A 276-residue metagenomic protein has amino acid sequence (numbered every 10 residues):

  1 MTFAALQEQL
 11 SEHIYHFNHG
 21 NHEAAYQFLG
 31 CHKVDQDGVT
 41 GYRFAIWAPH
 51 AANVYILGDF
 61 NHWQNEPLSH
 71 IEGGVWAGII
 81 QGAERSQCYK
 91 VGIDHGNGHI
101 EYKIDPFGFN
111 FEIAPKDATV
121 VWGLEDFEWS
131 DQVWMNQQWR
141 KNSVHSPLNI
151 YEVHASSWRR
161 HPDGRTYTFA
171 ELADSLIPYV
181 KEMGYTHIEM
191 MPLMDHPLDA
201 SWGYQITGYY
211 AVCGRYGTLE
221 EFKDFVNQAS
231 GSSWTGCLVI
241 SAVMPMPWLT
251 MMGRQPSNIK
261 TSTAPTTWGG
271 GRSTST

Functional and structural regions predicted by a protein language model:
M1-G41, W63, H70-E152, S157-G164 (+1 more regions): The feature marks proteins involved in alpha-glucan
R43-A45: A short beta-strand segment in extracellular, disulfide-stabilized domains
W47, S69-H70: Well-ordered beta-strand positions
W47-V54, N61-W63, A83: Short proline/glycine-enriched turn/loop motifs at strand-loop junctions of beta-rich domains
H50, R85-Q87, G184: Short loop/turn segments at connectors of secondary-structure elements within structured domains
V54-I56, Y89: Short beta-strand elements bearing conserved aromatic residues within extracellular beta-rich modules
G58, I80, I93, P192 (+1 more regions): Glycine-rich, histidine-containing beta strand-loop boundary motifs that form or position
Q132-H145, I150, H154-T276: Substrate-binding/active-site clefts of carbohydrate-active enzymes
